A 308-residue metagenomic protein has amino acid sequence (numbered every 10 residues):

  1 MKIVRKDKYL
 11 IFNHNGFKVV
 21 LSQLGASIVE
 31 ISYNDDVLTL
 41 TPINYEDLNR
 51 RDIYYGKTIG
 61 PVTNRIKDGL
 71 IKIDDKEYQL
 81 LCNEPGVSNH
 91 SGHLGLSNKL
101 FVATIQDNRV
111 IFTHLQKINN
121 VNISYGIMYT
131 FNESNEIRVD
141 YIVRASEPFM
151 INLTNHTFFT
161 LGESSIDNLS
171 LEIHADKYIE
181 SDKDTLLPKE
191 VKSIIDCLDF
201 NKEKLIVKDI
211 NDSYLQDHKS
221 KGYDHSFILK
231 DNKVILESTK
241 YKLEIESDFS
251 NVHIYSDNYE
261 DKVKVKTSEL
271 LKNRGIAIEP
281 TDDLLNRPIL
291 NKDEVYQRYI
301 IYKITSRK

Functional and structural regions predicted by a protein language model:
M1-K308: An exposed, glycine/acidic-rich loop-and-rim segment of catalytic or binding clefts
